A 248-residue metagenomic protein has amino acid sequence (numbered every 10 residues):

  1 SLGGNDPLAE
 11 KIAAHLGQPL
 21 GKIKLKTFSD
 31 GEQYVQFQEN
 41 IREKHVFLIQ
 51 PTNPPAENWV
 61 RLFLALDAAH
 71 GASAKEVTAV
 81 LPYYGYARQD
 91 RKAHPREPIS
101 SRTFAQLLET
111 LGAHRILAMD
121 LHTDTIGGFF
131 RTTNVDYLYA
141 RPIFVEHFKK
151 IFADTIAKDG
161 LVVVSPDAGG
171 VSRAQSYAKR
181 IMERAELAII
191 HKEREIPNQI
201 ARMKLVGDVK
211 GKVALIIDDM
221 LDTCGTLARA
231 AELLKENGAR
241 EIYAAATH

Functional and structural regions predicted by a protein language model:
S1-H248: PRPP-associated nucleotide enzymes
